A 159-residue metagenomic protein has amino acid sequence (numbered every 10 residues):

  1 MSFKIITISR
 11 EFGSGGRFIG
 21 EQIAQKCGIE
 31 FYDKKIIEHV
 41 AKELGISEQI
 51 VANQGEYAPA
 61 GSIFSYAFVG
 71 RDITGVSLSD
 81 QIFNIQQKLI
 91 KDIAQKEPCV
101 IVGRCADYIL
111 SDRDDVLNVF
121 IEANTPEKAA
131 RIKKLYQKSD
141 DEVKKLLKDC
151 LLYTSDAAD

Functional and structural regions predicted by a protein language model:
F3-I5: Pre-Walker A (Motif I) flank of P-loop NTPase domains
I8-I19: Glycine-rich phosphate-binding P-loop
E21-C27: A conserved segment at the C-terminal end of the G1
F31-A41: Short beta-strand-centered segment that lines the nucleotide-binding/catalytic pocket of NTP-utilizing
A41-P98: ATP-dependent small-molecule kinase phosphotransfer cores that center on conserved nucleotide phosphate-binding segments
D115-K133: Conserved phosphate-donor/acceptor-positioning beta-strand/loop module used by diverse small-molecule
D140: Glycine-rich phosphate-binding loops of nucleotide-dependent enzymes
Y153-D159: Conserved small/polar residues in nucleotide/adenosyl-binding loops
